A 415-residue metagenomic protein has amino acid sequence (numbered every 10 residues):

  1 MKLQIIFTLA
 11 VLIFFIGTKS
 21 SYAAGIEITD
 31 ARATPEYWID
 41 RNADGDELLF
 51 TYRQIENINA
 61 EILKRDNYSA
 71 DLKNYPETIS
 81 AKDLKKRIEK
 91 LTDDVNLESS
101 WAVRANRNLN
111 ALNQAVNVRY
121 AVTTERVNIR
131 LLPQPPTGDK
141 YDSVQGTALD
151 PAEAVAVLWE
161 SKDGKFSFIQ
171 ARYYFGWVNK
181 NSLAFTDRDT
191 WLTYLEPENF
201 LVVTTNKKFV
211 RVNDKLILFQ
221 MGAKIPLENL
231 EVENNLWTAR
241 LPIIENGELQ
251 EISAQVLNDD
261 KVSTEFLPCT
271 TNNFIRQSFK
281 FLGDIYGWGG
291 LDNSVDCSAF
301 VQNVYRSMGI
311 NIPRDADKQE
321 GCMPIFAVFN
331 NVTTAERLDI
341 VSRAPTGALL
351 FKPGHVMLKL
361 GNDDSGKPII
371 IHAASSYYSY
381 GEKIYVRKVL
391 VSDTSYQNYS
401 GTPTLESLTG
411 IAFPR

Functional and structural regions predicted by a protein language model:
T8-F15: Bacterial N-terminal signal peptides
A24-R130, K140, A156, Q170-K208 (+3 more regions): Boundary regions of SH3-family modules and the immediately adjacent low-complexity/disordered segments in eukaryotic
D30, E36-Y37, A373-Y377, G381-R415: Low-complexity, Gly/Ser/Thr/Pro-rich intrinsically disordered linker/tail segments
D142, D260-E265, G283-D292, T346: Second-shell loop/turn segments in exported
D142-F175: A conserved hydrophobic secondary-structure block that centers on an alpha-helix together with its immediately flanking
A148, P313-Y380: ...with weaker cross-activation on analogous glycine-rich loops/strands in unrelated enzymes
A152-E153, Q220-E228, T346-G347: Loop/turn positions that initiate beta-strands
F274, W288-K318: Active-site nucleophilic cysteine motif
